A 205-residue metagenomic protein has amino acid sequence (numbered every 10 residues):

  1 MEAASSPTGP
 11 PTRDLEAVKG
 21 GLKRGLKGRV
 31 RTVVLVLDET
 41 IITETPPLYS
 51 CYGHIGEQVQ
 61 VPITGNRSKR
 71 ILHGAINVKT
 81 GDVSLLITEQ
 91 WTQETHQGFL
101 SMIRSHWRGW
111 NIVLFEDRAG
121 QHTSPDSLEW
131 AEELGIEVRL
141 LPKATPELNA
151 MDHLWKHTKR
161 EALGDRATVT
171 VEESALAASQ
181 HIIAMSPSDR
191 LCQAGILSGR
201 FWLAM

Functional and structural regions predicted by a protein language model:
M1-R67, R200-M205: Charge-mixed, compositionally biased segments that are often intrinsically disordered regulatory tracts
V30-V34, M151-M205: C-terminal anion-handling pockets and recognition modules
R31-V34, T45-P46, H54-W110: Electropositive, glycine- and tryptophan-enriched low-complexity nucleic-acid-binding patches
D38-E39, G109-T123, N149: Acidic/histidine-rich, metal-coordinating catalytic segments
T40-T43, N77-T80, A119-Q121, A144-E147: Short, solvent-exposed loop/turn segments at secondary-structure junctions
V59-G65, E133-H153, R166-A167: RNase H-like polynucleotidyl transferase catalytic core
M102-I103, L114-F115, A131, S179: A generic "structured core" feature
S124-L134: Short, aromatic/basic amphipathic alpha-helical patches
